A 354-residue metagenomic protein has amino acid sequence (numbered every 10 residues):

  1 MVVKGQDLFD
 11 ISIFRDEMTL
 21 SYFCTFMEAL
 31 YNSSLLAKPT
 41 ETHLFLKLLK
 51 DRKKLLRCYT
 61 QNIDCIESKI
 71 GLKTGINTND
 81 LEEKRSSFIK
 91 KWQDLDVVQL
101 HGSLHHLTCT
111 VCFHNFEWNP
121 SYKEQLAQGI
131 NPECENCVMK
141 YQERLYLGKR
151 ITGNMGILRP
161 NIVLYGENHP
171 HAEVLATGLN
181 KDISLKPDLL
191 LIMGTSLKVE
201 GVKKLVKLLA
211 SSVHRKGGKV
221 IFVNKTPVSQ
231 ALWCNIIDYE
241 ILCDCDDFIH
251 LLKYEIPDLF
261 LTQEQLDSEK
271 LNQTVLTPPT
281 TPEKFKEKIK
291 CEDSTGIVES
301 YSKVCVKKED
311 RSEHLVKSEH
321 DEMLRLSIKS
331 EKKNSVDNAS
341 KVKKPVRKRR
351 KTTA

Functional and structural regions predicted by a protein language model:
M1-A354: Conserved catalytic core of sirtuin-type NAD+-dependent deacylases
